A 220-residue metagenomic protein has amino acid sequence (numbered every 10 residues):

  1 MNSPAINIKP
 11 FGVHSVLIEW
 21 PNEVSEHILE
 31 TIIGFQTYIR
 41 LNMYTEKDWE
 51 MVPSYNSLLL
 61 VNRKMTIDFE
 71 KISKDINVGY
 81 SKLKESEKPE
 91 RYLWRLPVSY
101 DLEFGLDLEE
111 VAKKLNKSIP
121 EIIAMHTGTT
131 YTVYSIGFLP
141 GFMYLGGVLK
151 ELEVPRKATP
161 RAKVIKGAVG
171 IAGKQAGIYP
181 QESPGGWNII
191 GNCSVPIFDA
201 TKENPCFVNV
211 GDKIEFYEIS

Functional and structural regions predicted by a protein language model:
N2-S220: Glycine-rich active-site loops that engage anionic ligands at enzyme catalytic sites
